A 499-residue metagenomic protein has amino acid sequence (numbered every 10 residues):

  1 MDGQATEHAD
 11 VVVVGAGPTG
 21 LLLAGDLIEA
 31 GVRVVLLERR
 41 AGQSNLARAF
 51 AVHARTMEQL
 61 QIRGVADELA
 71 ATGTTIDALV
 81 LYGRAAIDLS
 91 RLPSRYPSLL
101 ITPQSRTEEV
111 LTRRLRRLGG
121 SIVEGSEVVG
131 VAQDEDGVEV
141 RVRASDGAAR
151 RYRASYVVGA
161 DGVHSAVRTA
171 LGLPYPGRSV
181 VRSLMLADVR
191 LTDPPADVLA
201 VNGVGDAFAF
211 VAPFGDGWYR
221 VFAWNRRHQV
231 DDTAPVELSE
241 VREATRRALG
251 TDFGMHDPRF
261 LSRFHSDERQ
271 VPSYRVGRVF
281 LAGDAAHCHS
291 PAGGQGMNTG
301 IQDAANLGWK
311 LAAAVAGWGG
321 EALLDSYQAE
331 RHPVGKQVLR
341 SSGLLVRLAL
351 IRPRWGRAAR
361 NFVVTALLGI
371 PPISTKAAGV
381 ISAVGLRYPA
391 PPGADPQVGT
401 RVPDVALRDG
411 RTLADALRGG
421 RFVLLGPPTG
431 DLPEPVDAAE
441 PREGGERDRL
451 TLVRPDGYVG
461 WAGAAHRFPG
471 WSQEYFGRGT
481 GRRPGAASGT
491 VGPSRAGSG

Functional and structural regions predicted by a protein language model:
M1-A358, V364, L368, S488-G499: Core Rossmann-like FAD-binding/catalytic domain of the broad FAD-dependent monooxygenase superfamily
A86, T233-A244, A439, A464-G481: A signal for specific C-terminal beta-sheet/loop modules enriched in small/flexible residues with GP/PG/PP motifs
G205, R275-G277, D284, R418-G420 (+2 more regions): Short, well-ordered loop/turn elements at secondary-structure boundaries
A313-P403, R408-F422, P427-P435, R447-D456 (+3 more regions): C-terminal helical "tail/cap" subdomain of flavin- and related membrane-associated enzymes
D437-E443: Thiol-based oxidoreductase modules, predominantly thioredoxin-like and allied folds used for disulfide exchange
